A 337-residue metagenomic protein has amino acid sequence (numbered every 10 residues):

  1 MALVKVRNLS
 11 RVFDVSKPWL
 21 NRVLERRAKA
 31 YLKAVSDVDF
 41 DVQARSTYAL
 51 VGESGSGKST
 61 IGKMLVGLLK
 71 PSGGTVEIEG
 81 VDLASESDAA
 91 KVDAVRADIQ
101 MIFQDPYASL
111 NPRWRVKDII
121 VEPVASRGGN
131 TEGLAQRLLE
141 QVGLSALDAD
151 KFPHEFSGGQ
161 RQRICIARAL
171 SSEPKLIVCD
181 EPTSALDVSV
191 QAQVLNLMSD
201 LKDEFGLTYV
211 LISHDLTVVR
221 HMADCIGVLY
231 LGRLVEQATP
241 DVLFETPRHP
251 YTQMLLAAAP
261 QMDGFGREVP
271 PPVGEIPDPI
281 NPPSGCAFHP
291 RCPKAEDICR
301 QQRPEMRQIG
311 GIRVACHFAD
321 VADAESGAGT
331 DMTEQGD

Functional and structural regions predicted by a protein language model:
V15-R26, T239-D337: Short catalytic/signature loops enriched in Gly
V66: Helix-to-loop junction immediately C-terminal to a conserved catalytic motif
G74-S85, V95: Conserved ABC transporter NBD signature motif
D82, N130-L147, L256-A257: Conserved ABC ATPase "signature" region
F152-F156, Q160: Conserved ABC ATPase signature
S171-K175: A short, proline-enriched helix->beta-strand linker immediately N-terminal to the Walker B motif in ABC-type P-loop
V178, P182, L186, V190-R267: P-loop NTP-binding/switch modules centered on Walker-like glycine-rich loops
